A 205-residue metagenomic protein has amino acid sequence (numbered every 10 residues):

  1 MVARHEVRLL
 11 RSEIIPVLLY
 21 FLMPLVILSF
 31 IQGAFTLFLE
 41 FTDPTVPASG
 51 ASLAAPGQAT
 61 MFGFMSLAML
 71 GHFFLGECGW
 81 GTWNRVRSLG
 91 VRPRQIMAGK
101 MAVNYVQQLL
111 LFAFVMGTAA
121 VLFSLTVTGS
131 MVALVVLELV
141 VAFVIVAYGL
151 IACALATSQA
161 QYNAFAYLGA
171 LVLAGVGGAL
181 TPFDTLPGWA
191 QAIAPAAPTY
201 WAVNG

Functional and structural regions predicted by a protein language model:
R4-W83, P93-A113, L125-L134, A164: Transmembrane helix-boundary elements of multi-pass transport/secretion proteins, especially ABC-type permease modules
L18-L19, F30, G57, M61 (+4 more regions): Membrane-spanning alpha-helical segments of multipass transporters and channels
